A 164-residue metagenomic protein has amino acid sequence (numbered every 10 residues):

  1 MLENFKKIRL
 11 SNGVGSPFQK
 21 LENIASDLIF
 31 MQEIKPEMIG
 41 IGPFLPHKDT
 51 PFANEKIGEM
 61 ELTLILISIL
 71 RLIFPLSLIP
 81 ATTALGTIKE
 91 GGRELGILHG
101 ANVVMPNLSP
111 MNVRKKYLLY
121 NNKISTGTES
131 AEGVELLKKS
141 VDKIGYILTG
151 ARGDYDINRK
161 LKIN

Functional and structural regions predicted by a protein language model:
M1-P17: Radical SAM/AdoMet-radical enzyme domain recognition
N12-K20, P46-A53: Active-site-proximal beta-alpha loop/turn segments in soluble metabolic enzymes
G15-L28, T83-E90: Active-site glycine- and acidic-residue-rich loops that bind and position anionic ligands or nucleotide-like cofactors
Q32-N164: Auxiliary Fe-S-binding modules of radical SAM enzymes
